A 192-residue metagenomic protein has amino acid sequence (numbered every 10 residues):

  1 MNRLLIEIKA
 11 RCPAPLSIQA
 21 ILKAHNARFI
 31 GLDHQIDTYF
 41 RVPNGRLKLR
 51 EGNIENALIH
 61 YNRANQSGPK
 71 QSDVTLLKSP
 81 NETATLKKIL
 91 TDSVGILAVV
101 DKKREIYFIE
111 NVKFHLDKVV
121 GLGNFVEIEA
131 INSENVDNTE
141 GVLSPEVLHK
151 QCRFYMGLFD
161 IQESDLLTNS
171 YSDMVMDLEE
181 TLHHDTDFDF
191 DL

Functional and structural regions predicted by a protein language model:
M1-L5, G123-F125: A general secondary-structure signal for short beta-strands and their flanking turns/coil in non-transmembrane regions
N2-L4, R11-I30, L47-I109, E140-L143 (+2 more regions): Charged surface patches that recognize polyanionic ligands
K9, E129-I131, D191: Intrinsically disordered, low-complexity regions of eukaryotic proteins
L32, E140-L192: Acidic/polar low-complexity flexible segments
D33-Q35, D101-K103, T168: Proline- and acidic/polar-enriched loop/turn elements at helix boundaries
I36-R41: Self-splicing inteins and homing endonuclease
N44-E51, F114-K118: Broad, structure-driven detector of short, well-ordered beta-strand segments within folded domains
I96-V142: Conserved, surface-exposed functional patches that form binding/active-site neighborhoods
